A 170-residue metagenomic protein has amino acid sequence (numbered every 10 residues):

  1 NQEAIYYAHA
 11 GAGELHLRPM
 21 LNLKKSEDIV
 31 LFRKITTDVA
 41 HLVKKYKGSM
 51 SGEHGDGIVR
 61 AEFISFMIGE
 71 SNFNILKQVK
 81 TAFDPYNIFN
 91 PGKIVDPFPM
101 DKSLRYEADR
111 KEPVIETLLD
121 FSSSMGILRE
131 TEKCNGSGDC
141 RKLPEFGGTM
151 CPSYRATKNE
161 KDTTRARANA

Functional and structural regions predicted by a protein language model:
N1-R60, N72-V79, E130, G136 (+1 more regions): Extended, hydrophobic alpha-helical segments in both membrane/secreted and soluble proteins
Q2-E3, K45-G52, P85-F89, D139-F146 (+1 more regions): Intrinsically disordered or highly flexible coil/loop and linker segments, enriched in small and charged/polar residues
E3, K25, E62-S65, D120 (+1 more regions): Residues at structural and domain junctions
Y7-H16, G52-I64, P91-K111, C134-S137 (+1 more regions): A glycine-rich phosphate-binding loop feature that marks nucleotide/adenosyl-phosphate handling sites
L23, H41, K45, S65-G69 (+3 more regions): Short, well-ordered loop/turn and helix-capping segments at boundaries between secondary-structure elements and domains
A61-F66, E70-E130: Polar, glycine-rich mid-to-C-terminal structural blocks that act as macromolecule-binding/assembly scaffolds
Y106-S137, R141-A170: Ferredoxin-type iron-sulfur electron-transfer modules in oxidoreductases and energy-metabolism complexes
